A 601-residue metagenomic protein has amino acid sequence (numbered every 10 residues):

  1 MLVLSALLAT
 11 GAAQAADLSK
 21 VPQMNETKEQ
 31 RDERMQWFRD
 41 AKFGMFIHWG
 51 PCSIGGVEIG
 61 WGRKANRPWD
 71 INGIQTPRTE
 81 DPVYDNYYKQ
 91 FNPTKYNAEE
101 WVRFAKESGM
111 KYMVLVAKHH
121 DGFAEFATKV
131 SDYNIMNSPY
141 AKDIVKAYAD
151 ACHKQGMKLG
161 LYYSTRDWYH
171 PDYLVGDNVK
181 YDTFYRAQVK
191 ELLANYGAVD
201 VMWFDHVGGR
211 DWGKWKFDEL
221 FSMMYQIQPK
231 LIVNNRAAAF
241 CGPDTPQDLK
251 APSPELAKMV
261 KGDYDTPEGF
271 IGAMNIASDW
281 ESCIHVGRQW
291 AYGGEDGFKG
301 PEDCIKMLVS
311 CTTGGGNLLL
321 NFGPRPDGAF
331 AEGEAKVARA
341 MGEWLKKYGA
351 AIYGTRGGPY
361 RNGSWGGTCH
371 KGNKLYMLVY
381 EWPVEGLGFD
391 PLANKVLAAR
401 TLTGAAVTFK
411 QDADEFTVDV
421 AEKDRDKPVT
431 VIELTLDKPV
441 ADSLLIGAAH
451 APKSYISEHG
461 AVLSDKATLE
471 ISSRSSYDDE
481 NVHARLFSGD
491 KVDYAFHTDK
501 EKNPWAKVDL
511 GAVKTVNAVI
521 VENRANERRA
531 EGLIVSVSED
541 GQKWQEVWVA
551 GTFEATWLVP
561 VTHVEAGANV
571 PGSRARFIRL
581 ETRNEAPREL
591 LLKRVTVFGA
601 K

Functional and structural regions predicted by a protein language model:
M1-T10: Bacterial N-terminal signal peptides
G11-A15: Boundary at the C-terminal end of the N-terminal hydrophobic targeting segment
A16-D465, I520, A525, R529 (+4 more regions): Mature catalytic domains of secreted/periplasmic carbohydrate-active enzymes
W49-C52, L469, S473-S475, E585: Short polar catalytic/cofactor-binding loops
G386, K395-A398, W505, V516 (+3 more regions): Exposed beta-strand and adjacent loop surfaces of beta-rich binding modules that mediate intermolecular recognition
K410-F416, K502, R574-R576: Ser/Thr- and Asn-enriched, surface-exposed coil loops between beta-strands
G447-V513, E522-G532, E539, K543 (+3 more regions): Disordered, acidic Ser/Thr/Pro-rich linker "stalks" and the adjacent N-terminal cap of the next globular domain
E585-L592: Extracellular carbohydrate recognition
